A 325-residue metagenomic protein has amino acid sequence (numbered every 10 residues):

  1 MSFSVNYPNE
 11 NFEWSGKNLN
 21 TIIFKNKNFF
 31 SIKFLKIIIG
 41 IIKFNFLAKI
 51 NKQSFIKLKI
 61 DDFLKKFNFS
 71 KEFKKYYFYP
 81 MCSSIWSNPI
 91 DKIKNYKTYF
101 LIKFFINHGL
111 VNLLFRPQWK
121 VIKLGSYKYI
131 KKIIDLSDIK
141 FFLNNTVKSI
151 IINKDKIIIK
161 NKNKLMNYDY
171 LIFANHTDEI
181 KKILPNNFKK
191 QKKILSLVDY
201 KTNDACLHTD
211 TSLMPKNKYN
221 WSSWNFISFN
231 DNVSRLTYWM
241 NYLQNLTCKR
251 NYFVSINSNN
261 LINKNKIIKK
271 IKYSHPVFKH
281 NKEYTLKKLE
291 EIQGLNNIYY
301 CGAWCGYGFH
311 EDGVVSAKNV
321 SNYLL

Functional and structural regions predicted by a protein language model:
M1-K103: Mobile amphipathic helical/loop "lid" adjacent to a hydrophobic cofactor/ligand pocket
L64, C82, I133, H208 (+2 more regions): A residue-level signal for conserved active-site and pocket-lining positions in enzyme catalytic cores
L101-N161: Helical element adjacent to the flavin cofactor pocket in flavoenzyme catalytic cores
S137, Y168-D169, L295-N296: Short, well-ordered alpha-helix to beta-strand connector turns
F141-L143, F173, Y300: A structural signal for the hydrophobic beta-strands that form the central parallel beta-sheet of Rossmann-like
K148-V277: Mid-domain catalytic core of redox enzymes that form a hydrophobic substrate pocket/lid adjacent to a catalytic redox
L246-T247, L261-Y300, W304-Y307: FAD-binding beta-loop-beta segment adjacent to the flavin cofactor pocket
C301-L325: A conserved FAD-binding loop/helix module that cradles the flavin
